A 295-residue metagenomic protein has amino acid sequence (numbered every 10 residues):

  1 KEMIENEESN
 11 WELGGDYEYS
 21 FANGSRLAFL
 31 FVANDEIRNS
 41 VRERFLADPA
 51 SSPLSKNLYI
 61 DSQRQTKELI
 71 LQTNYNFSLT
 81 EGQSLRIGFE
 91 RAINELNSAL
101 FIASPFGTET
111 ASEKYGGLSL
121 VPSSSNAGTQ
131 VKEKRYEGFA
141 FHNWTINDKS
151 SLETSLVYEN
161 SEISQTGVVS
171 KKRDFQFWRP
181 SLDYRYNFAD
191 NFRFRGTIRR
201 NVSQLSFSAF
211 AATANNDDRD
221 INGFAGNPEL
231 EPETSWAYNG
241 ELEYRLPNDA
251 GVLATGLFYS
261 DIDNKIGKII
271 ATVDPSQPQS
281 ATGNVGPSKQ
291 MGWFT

Functional and structural regions predicted by a protein language model:
M3-G167, N187, R193, T255-L257 (+1 more regions): Face-selective signature of the C-terminal outer-membrane beta-barrel domain
W11, L69, Y136, Q176-W178 (+4 more regions): Exposed loop/turn and edge beta-strand positions of beta-sandwich/beta-sheet ligand-binding modules
Y19, Y244-L246: Beta-strand C-termini and the immediately following turn/loop, strongest in propeller blades
I37, E162, D190-Y238, L257-S280: Surface-exposed extracellular loop regions of Gram-negative outer-membrane beta-barrel proteins, predominantly
E68-N74, L120-V121, E231, L246-T295: Outer membrane beta-barrel strand-and-loop segments of large Gram-negative receptors, especially TonB-dependent
V131, R185, R199, E231-E233 (+3 more regions): Surface-exposed loop and edge beta-strand positions of immunoglobulin-like domains
D183-N187, R193, N239-E243: Outer-membrane beta-barrel "beta-signal"
